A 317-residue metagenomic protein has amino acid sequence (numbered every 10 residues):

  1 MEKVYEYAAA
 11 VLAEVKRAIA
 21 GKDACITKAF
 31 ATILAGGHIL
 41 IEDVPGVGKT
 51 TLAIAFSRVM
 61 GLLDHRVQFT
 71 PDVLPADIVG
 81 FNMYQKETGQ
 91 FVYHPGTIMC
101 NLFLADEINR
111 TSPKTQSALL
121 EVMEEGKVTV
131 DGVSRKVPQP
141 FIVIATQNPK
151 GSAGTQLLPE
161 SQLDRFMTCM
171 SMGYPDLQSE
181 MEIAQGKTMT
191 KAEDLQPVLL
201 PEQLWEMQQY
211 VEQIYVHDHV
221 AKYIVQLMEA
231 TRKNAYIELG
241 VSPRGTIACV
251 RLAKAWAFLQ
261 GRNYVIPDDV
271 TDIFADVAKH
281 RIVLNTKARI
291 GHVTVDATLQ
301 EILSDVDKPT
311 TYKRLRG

Functional and structural regions predicted by a protein language model:
E2-V44, V225, E229: Pre-Walker A (pre-P-loop) alpha-helix and adjacent loop at the N terminus of AAA/AAA+ ATPase modules, a conserved
T27-A31, Y84-L104: Conserved alpha-helical scaffold flanking the Walker A/P-loop in AAA+ ATPase domains
F30-T70: Walker A/P-loop
D43, D106-E107, A118: Walker B catalytic acidic pair
V44, I78, T146: P-loop (Walker A) phosphate-binding loop of NTP-binding proteins
V59-E87: AAA+/P-loop NTPase substrate/partner-engagement loops
Q85-Q90, T111, T115, M123-P201 (+2 more regions): Canonical AAA+ ATPase core
K233-G317: C-terminal engagement/docking regions of AAA+ P-loop ATPases
